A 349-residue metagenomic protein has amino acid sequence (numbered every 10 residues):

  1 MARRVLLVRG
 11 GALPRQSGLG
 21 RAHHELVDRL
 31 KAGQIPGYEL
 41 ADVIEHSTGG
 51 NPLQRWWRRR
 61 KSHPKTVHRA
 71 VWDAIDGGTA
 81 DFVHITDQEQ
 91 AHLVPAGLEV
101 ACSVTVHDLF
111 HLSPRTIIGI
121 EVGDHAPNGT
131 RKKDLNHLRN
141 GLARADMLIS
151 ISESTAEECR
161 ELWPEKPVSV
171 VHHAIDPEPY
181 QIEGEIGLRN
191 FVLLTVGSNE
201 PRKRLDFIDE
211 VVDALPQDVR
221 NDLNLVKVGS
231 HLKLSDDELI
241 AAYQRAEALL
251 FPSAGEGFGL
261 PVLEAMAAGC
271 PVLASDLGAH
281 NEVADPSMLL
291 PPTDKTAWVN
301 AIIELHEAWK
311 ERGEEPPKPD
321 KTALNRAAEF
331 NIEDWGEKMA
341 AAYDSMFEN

Functional and structural regions predicted by a protein language model:
M1-N349: Carbohydrate transferase catalytic cores enriched for Leloir-type hexosyltransferases
